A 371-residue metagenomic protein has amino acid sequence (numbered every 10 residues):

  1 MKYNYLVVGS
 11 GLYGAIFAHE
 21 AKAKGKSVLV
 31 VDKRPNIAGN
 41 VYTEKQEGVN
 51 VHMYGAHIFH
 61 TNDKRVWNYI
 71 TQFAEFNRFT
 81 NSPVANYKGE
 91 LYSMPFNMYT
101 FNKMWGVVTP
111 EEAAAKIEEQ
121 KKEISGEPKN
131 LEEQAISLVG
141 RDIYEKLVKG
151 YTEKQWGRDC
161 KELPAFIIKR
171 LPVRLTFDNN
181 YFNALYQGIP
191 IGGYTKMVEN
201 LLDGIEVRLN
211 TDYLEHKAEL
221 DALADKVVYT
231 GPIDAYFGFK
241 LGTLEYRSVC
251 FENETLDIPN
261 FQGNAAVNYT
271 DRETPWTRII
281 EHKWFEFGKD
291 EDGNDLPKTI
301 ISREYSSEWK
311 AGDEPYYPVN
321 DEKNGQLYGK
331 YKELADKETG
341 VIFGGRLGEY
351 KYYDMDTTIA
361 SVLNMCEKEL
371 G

Functional and structural regions predicted by a protein language model:
Y3-V30, C366: N-terminal Rossmann-like FAD-binding beta1-loop-alpha1 element of flavoenzymes
L12-Y13, P35-I37, Y99, E153 (+5 more regions): Short, solvent-exposed loop/turn segments at secondary-structure junctions
H19-E47: Glycine-rich FAD pyrophosphate-binding loop
K24, L214-L334: Mid-domain catalytic core of redox enzymes that form a hydrophobic substrate pocket/lid adjacent to a catalytic redox
T43-Y69: N-terminal glycine-rich dinucleotide-binding loop that anchors FAD/FMN and/or NAD(P) in oxidoreductases
V66-K88, I143-K146: A short alpha-helix-loop-beta-strand transition element characteristic of N-terminal alpha/beta dinucleotide-binding
A85-Y92, Y99-K226, T230, A235-F237: Active-site/ligand-binding neighborhood in enzyme catalytic cores
E314-G371: C-terminal catalytic lobe of FAD-dependent flavoproteins
